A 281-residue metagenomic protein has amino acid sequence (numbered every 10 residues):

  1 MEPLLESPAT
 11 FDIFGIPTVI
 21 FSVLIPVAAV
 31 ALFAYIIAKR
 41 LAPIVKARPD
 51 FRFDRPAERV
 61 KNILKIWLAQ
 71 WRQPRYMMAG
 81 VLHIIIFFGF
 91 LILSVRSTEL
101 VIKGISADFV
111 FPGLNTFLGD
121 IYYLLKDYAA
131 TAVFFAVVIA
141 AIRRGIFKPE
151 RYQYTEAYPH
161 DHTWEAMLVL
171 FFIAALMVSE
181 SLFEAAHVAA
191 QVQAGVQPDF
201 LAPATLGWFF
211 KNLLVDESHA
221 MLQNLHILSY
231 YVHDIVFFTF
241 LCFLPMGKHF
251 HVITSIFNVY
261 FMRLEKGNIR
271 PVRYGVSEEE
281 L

Functional and structural regions predicted by a protein language model:
E2-L281: Membrane-embedded alpha-helical bundles of multi-pass integral membrane proteins
